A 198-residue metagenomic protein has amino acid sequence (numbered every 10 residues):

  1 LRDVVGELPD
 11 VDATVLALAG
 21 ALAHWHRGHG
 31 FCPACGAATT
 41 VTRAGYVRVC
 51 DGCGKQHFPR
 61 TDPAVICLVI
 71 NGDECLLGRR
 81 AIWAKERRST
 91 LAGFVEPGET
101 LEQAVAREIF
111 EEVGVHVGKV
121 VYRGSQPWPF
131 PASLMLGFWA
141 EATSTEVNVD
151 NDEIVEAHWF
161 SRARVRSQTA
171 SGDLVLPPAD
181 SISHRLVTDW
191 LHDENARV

Functional and structural regions predicted by a protein language model:
L1-H29, T40-V41, A84-R88, F130 (+1 more regions): Nudix hydrolase/Nudix homology domain
L18-L68: Cys/His-rich short segments
T40-R43, G114-R123: Short, well-structured beta-strand/strand-turn elements
R48-T90, F94, H116-V117, A140: N-terminal strand-loop-strand
V65, L134-L136, V155: Change "...and in nucleic-acid phosphodiester-cleaving endonucleases..." to "...and in nucleic-acid processing enzymes
E99: Surface-exposed, charge/polar-rich loops and edge strands
V105, I109: Hydrophobic alpha-helical positions that pack around
Q126-V149: Active-site-adjacent beta-strand/loop module that shapes the phosphate/pyrophosphate-binding cleft
